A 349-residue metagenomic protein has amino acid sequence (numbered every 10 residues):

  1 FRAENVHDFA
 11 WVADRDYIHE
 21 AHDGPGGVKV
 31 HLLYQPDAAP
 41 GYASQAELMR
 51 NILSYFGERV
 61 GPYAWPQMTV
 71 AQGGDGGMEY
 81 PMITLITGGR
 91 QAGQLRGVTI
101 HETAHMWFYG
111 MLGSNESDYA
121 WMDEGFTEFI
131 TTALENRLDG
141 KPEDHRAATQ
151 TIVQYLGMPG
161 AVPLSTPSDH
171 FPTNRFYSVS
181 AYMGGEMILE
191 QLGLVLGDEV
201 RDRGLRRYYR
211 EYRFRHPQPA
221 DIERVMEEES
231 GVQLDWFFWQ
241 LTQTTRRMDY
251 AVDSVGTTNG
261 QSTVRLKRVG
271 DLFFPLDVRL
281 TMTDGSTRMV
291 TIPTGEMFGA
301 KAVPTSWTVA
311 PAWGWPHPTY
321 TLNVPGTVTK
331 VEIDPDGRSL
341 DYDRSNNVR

Functional and structural regions predicted by a protein language model:
F1-I100, E128-F129: Hydrophobic helix-coil surface modules that form long, contiguous segments used for peptide/substrate interaction
A3, E229-S230, K267-G270: Non-cytosolic beta-sheet module surface loops
Q35-S44, L85, E116-S117, N174-S178 (+2 more regions): Second-shell loop/turn segments in exported
L85-R146, L205-R206: Zinc-dependent metallopeptidase catalytic helix centered on the HExxH motif and its immediate flanking segment
E124-Q191, V195-L196, Y212-F214: Acidic/His/Gly-enriched intrinsically disordered linker/tail segments that often contain short helix/coil "MoRF-like"
S178-V264: Amphipathic alpha-helical substructures
M248-Y250, S254-P335: Beta-strand-rich binding/interaction modules
P335-N346: Short acidic/polar inter-strand loop motif in beta-rich domains
